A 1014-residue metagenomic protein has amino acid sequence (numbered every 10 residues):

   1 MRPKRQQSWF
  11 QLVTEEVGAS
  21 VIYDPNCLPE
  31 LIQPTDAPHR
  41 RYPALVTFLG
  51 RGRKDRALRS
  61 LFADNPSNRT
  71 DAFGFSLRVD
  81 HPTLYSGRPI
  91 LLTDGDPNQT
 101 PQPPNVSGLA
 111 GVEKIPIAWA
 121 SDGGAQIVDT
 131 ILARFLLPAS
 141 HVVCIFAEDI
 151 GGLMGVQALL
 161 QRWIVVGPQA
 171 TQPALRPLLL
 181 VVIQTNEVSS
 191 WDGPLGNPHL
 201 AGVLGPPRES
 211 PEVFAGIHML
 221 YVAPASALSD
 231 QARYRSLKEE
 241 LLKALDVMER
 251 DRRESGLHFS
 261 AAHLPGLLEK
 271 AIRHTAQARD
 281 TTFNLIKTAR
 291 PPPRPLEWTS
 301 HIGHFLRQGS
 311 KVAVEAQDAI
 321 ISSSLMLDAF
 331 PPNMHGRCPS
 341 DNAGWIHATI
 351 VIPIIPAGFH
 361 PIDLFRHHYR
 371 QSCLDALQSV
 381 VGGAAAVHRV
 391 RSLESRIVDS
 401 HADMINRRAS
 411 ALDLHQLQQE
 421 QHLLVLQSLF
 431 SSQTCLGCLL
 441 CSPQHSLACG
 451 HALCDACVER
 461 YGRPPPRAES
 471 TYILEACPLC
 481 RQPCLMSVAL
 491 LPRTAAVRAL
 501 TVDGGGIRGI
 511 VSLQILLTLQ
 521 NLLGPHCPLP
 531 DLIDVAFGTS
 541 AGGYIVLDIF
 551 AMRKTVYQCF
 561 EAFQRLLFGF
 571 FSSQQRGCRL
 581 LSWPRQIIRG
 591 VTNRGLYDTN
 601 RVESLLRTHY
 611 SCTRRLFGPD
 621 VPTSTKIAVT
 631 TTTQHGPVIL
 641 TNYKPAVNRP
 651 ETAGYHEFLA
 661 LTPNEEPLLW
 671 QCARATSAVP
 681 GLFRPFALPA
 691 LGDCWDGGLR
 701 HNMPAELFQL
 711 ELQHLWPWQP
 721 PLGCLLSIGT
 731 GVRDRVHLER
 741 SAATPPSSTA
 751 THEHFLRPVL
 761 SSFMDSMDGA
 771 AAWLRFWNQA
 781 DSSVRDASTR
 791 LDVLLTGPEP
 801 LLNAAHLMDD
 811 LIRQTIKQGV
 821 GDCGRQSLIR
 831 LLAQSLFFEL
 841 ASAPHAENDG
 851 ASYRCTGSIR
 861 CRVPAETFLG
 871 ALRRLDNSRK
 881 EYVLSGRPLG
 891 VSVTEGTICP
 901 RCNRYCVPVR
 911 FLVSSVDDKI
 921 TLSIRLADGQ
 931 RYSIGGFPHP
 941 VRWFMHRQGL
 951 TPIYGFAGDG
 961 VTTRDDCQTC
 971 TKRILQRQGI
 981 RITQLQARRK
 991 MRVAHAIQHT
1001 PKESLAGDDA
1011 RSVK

Functional and structural regions predicted by a protein language model:
M1-Q427: Conserved GTPase G-domain substructure that encodes guanine base recognition and part of the catalytic core, centered
P206, H274, P295-K311, E315-S1012: Conserved catalytic cores and adjacent C-terminal regulatory segments of lipid-metabolizing esterases/lipases
